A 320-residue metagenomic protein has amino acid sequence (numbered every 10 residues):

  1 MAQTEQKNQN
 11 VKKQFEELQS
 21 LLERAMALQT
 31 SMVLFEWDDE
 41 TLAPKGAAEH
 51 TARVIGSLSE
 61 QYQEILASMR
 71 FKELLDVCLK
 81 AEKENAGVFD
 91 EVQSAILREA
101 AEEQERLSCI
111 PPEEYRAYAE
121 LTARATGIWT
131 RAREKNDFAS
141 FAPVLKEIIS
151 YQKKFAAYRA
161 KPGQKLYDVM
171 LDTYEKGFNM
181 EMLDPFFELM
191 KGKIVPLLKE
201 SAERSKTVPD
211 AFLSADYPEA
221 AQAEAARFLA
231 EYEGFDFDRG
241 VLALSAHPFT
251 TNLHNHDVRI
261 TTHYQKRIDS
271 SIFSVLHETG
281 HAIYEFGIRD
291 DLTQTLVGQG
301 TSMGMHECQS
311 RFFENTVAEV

Functional and structural regions predicted by a protein language model:
A2-K176: A well-structured
N8, P44, A48, A215-E219 (+5 more regions): Hydrophobic alpha-helical scaffolding
E17, A221, A225, Q309: Charged catalytic carboxylate motif
L18, A160, Y264-D290, E307-R311: Active-site recognition of the HExxH zinc-binding catalytic motif
L34-D39, L242-T261, H281-M305: Conserved catalytic-core motifs characterized by acidic clusters
Y118-S270: Contiguous, non-catalytic segments that form substrate-binding/exosite surfaces or channel walls
Y232-D238, A282-D291, V317-V320: Secondary-structure transition/capping motifs at alpha-helix termini and the adjoining loop/turn into the next element
Q299-V320: Post-HExxH zinc-binding segment in Zn-dependent metallohydrolases
